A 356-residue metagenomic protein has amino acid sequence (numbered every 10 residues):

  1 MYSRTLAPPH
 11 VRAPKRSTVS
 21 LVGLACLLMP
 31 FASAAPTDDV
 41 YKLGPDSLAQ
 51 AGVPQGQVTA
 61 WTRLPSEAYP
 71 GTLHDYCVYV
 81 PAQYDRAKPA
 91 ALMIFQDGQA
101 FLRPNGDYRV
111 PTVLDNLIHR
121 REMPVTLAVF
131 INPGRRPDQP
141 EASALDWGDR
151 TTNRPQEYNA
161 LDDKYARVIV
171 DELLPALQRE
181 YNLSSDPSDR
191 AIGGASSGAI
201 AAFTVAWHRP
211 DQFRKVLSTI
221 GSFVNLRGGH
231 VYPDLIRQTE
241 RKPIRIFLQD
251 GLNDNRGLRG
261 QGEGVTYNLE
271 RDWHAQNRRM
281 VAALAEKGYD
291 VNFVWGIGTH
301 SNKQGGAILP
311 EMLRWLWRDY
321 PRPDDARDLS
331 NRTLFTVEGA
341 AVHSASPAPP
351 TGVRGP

Functional and structural regions predicted by a protein language model:
R4-L21: Bacterial N-terminal signal peptides that target proteins for export
S20-P30: Bacterial N-terminal signal peptides
A35-P356: Non-catalytic cap/lid and distal C-terminal segments of serine-dependent acyl enzymes
